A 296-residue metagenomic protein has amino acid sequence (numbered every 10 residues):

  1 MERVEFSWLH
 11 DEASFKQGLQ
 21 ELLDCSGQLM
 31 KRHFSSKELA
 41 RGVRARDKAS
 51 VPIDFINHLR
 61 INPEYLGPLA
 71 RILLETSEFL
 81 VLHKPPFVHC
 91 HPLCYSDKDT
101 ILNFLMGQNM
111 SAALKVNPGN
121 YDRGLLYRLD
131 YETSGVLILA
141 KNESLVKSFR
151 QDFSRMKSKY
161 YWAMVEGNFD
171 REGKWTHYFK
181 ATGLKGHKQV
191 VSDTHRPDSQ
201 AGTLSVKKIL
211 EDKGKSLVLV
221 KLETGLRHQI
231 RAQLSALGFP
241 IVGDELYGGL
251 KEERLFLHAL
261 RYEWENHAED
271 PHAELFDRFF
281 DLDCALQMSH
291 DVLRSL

Functional and structural regions predicted by a protein language model:
M1-L296: RNA pseudouridine synthases
